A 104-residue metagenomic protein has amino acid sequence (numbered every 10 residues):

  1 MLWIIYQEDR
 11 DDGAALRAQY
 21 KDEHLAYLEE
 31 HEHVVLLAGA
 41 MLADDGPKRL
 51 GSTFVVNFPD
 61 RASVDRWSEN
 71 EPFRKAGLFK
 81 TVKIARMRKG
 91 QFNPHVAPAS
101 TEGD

Functional and structural regions predicted by a protein language model:
M1-D104: Conserved, structured core segments of small domains
